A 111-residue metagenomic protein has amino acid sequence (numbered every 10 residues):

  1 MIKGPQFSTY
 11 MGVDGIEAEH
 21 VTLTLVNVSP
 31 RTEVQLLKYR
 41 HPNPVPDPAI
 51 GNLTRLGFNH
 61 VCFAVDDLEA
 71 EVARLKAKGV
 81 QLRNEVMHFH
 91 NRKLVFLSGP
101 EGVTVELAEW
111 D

Functional and structural regions predicted by a protein language model:
M1, G57-F63, D111: N-terminal beta-strand motif that seeds the catalytic metal site of vicinal oxygen chelate
M1-R31, A77, V95-S98: Core segments of cupin and vicinal oxygen chelate
T22, T32-V34, P46, F63-D111: Vicinal oxygen chelate
S29, P42-N43: Active-site/binding-pocket entry motifs
I50: Glycan-recognition patch characteristic of GH18 chitinases/ENGases and related GlcNAc/peptidoglycan-binding proteins
L53-F58, F89: Short glycine-enriched loop/turn motifs at secondary-structure junctions
